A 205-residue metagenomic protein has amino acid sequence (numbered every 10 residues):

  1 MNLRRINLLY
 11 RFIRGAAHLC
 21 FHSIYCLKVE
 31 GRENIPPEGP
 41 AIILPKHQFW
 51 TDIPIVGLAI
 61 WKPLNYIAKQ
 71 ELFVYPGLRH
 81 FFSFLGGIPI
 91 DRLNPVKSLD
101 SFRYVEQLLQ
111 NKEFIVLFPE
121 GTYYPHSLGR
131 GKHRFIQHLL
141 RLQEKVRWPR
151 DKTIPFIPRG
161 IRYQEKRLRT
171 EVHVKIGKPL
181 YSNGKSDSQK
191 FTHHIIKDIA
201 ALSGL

Functional and structural regions predicted by a protein language model:
M1-L44, T51-I60, F84-G86, R103-E106 (+2 more regions): Membrane-anchoring hydrophobic helices of lipid-metabolizing enzymes
F12, F73, R130-R134: Short acidic-hydrophobic sequence patches enriched in Asp/Glu that either
Y25, K46, P95-L99, S188: A conditional alpha-helix N-cap/helix-loop micro-motif detector
E33-P36, F73, N94, Y163-E165 (+1 more regions): Residue-level detector of flexible, active-site-proximal loop/helix-junction positions within diverse enzyme catalytic
P37-P95, R147-R150: Catalytic core of membrane glycerolipid acyltransferases/transacylases, capturing the structured, soluble-facing
L99-L205: Non-catalytic C-terminal accessory region of glycerolipid acyltransferases and related lyso-lipid remodeling enzymes
